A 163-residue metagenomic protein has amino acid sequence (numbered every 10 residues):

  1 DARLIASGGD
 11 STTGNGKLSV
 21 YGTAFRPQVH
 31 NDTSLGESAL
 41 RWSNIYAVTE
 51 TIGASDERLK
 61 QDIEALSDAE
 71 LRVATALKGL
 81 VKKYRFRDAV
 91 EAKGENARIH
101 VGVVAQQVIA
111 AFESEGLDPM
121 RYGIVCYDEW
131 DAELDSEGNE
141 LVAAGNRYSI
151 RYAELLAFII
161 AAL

Functional and structural regions predicted by a protein language model:
D1-V29, S34-S38, S43-T49, G53-S55 (+6 more regions): Beta-strand-rich, repetitive solenoid scaffolds
I52-L163: Intramolecular chaperone/auto-protease modules of tailspike-like proteins
